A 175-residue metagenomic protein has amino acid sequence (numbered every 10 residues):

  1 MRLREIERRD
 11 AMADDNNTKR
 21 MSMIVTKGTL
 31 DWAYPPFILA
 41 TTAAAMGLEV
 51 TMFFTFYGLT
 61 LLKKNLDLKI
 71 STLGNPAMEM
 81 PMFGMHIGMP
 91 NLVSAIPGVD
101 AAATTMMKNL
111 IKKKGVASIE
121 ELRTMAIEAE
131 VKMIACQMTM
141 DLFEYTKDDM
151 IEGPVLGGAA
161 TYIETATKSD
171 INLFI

Functional and structural regions predicted by a protein language model:
M1-A11: Short, Lys/Arg-enriched N-terminal segments with co-localized hydrophobic residues within the first ~10-30 amino acids
M23-A33, L62-K63, L110-I111: Short, glycine-rich nucleotide/cofactor-binding loops
Y34-M46, M52: Histidine-anchored nucleotide/phosphate-binding helix
V50-F56, I134-C136: Short internal beta-strands
G58-T72: N-terminal beta-loop-helix "entrance" segment that forms/cooperates in small-molecule cofactor or anionic ligand
I70-M107, G115: A glycine-rich helix N-cap at a beta->alpha junction
D100-I163: A charged, amphipathic interaction segment
N172-I175: Short hydrophobic/aromatic patches at helix-to-coil boundaries
